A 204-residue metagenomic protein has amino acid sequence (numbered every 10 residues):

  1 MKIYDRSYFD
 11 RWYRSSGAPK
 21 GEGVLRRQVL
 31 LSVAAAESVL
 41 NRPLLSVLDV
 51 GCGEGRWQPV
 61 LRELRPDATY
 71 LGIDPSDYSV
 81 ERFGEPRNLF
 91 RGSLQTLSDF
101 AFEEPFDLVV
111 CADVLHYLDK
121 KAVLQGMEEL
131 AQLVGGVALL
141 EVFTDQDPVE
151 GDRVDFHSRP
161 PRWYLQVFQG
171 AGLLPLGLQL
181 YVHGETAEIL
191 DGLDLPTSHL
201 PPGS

Functional and structural regions predicted by a protein language model:
M1-F102, L118-S204: Class I (Rossmann-like) S-adenosyl-L-methionine-dependent methyltransferase catalytic domain, capturing the SAM-binding
V110: A conserved beta-strand element that flanks and buttresses the S-adenosyl-L-methionine
D113-Y117: Short catalytic micro-motifs in class I SAM-dependent methyltransferases
